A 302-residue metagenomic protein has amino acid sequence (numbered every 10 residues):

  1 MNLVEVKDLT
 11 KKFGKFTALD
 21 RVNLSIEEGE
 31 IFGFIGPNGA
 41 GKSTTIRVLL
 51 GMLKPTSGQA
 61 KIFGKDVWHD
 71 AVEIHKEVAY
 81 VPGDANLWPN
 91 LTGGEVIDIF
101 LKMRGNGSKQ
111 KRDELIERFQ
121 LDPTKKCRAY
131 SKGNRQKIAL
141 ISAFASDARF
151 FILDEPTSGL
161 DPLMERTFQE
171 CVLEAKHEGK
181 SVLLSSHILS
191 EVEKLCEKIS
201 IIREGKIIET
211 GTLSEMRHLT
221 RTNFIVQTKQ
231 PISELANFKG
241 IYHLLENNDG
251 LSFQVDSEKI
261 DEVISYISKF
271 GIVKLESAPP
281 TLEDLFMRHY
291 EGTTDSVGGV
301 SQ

Functional and structural regions predicted by a protein language model:
G58-H69, E73-I74: Conserved ABC transporter NBD signature motif
L140: Hydrophobic anchor residue at the start of the ABC signature
F151-E155, L160: Catalytic Walker B motif of ABC-type/P-loop ATPase nucleotide-binding domains
F168-Q254: ABC transporter nucleotide-binding domain
T222-T293, V297, S301-Q302: Short, charged/small-residue-rich alpha-helical element at the C-terminal edge of ABC transporter nucleotide-binding
